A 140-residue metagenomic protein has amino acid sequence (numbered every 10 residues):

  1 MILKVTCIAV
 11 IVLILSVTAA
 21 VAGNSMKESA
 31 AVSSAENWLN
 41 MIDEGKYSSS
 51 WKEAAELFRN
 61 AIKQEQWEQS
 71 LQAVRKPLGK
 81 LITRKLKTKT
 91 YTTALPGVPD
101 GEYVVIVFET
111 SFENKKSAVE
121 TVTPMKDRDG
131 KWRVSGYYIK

Functional and structural regions predicted by a protein language model:
I2-K4, V17-K46: Short, low-complexity N-terminal intrinsically disordered segments enriched in polar/charged residues
K4-V5, S50, K116: Short hydrophobic/aromatic segments of transmembrane alpha-helices and their interfaces
I8-S16: Bacterial N-terminal signal peptides
G23-S25, E36-L39, A54-N60, E109-S111: Second-shell loop/turn segments in exported
V32-S33, S48-G101: Short solvent-exposed beta->alpha transition segments
T88-K140: Exposed beta-sheet edge and beta->alpha loop/turn motif
